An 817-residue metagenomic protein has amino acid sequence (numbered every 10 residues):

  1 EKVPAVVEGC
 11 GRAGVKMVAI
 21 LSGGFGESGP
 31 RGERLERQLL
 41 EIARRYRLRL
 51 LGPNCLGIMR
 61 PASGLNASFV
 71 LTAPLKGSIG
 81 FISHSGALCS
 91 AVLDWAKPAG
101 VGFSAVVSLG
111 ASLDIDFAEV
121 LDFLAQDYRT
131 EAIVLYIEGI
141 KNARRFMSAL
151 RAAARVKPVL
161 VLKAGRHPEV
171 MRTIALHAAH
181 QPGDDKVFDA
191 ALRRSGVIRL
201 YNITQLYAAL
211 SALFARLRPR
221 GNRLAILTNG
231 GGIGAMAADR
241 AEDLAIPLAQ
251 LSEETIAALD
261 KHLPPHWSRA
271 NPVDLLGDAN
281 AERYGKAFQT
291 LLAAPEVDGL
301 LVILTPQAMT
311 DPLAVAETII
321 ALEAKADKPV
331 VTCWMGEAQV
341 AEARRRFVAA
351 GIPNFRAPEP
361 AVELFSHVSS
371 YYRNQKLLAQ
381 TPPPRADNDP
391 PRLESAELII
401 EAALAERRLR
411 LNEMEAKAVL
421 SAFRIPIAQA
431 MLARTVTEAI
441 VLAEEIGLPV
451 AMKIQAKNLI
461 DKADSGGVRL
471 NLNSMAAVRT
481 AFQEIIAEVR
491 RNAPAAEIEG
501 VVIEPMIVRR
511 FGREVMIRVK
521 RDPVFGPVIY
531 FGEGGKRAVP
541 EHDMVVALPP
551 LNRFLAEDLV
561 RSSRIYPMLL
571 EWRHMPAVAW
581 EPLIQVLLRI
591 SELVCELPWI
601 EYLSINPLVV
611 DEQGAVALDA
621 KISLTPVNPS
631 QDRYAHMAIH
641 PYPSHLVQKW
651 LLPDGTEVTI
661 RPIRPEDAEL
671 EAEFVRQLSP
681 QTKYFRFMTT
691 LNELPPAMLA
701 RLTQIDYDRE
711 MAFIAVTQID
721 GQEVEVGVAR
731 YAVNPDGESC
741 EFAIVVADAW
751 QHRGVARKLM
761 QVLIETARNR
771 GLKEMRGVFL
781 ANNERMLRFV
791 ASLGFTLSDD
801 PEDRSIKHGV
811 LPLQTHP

Functional and structural regions predicted by a protein language model:
E1-D619: Catalytic-core regions of core metabolic enzymes, especially those transforming organic acids/acyl-group intermediates
T625-P817: Long, contiguous binding/interaction regions
